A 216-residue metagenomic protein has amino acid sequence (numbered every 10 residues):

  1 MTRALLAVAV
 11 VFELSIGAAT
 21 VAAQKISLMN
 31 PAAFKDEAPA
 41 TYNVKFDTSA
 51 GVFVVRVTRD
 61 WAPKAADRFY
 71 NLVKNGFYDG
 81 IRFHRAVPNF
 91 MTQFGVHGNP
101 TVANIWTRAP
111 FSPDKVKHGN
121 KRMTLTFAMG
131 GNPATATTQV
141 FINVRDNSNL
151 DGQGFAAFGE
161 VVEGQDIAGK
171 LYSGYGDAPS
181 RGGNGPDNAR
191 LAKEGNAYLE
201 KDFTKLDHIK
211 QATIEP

Functional and structural regions predicted by a protein language model:
M1-V8: Bacterial N-terminal signal peptides that target proteins for export
E13, G17-P216: Cyclophilin-like peptidyl-prolyl cis-trans isomerases
